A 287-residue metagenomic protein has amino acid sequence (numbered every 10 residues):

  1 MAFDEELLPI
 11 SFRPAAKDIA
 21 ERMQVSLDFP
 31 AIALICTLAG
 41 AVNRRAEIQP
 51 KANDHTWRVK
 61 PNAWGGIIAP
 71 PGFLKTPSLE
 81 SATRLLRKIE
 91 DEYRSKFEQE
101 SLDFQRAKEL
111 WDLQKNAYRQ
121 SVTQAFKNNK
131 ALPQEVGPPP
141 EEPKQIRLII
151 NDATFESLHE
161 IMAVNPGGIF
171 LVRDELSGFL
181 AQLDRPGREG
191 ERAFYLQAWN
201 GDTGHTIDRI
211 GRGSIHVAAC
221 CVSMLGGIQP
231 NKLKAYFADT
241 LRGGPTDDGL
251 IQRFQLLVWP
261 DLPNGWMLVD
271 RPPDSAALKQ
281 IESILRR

Functional and structural regions predicted by a protein language model:
M1-R287: Phosphate-handling catalytic cores of nucleic-acid transaction enzymes
